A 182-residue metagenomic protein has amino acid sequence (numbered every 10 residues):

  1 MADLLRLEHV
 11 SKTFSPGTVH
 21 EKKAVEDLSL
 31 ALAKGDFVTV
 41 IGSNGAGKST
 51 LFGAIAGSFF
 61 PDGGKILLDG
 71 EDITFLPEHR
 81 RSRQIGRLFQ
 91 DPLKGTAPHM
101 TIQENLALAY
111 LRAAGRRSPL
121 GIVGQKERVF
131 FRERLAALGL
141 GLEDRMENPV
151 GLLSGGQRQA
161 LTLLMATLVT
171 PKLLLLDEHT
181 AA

Functional and structural regions predicted by a protein language model:
A2-L4, T13-D27, S58, F75-P77: A short, flexible loop at the N-terminus of ABC-type nucleotide-binding domains that lies
T18, F60, D72-G86, K94 (+3 more regions): ABC ATPase NBD coupling module
V38, S49-S58, M165: Short, conserved post-Walker A segment of ABC-type ATPase nucleotide-binding domains
I41-S43: The feature captures the beta-strand-to-loop junction immediately N-terminal to the Walker
G64-D72: Conserved ABC transporter NBD signature motif
H99-G115: Q-loop/switch helix immediately C-terminal to the Walker
T167-K172: A short, proline-enriched helix->beta-strand linker immediately N-terminal to the Walker B motif in ABC-type P-loop
E178-H179: Walker B catalytic motif
